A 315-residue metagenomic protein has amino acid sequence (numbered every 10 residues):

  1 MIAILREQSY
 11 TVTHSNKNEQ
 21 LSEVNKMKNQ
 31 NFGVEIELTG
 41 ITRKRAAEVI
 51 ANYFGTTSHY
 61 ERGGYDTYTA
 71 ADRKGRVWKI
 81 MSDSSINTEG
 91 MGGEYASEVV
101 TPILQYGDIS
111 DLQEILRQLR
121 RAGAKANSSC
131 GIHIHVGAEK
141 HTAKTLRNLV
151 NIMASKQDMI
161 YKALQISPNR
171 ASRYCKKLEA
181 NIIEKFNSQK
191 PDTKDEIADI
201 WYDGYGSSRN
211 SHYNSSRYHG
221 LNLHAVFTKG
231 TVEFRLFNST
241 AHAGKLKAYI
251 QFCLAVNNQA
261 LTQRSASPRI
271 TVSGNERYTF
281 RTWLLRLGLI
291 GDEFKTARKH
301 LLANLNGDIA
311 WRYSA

Functional and structural regions predicted by a protein language model:
M1-I2, T142: Short intrinsically disordered, low-complexity coil segments enriched in acidic
A3-I4, Y10-E23: Short, positively charged and aromatic/hydrophobic N-terminal segments
I4-L5, K245: Residues at the start of alpha-helices and the adjacent loop-to-helix junctions
R6-E7, F32: Generic early N-terminus positional signal peaking at residue ~5-7
L21-A126, E139-A315: C-terminal accessory/tail domains of diverse enzymes
S128-I132, V136: Short, conserved phosphate-binding/catalytic loop or strand-edge motifs used in phosphoryl-/nucleotidyl-transfer
